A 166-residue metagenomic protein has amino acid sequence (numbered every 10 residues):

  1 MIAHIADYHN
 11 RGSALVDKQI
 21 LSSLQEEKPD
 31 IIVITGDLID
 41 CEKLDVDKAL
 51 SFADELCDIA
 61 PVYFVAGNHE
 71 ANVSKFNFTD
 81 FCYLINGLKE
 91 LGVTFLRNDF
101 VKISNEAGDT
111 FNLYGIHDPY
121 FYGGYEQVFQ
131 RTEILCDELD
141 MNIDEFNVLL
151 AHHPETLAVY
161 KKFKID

Functional and structural regions predicted by a protein language model:
M1-H9: Acidic, histidine-bearing metal-coordination/catalytic regions of metal-dependent phosphoesterases
H4, I34-T35, G115: A structural signal for the hydrophobic beta-strands that form the central parallel beta-sheet of Rossmann-like
Y8-N10, E70-I165: Conserved catalytic scaffold of divalent metal-dependent phosphoesterases
L15-S104: Core catalytic region of metal-dependent phosphoesterases/phosphodiesterases, especially metallo-beta-lactamase-like
D30-I32, A60, E145-V148, D166: Conserved acidic residues
